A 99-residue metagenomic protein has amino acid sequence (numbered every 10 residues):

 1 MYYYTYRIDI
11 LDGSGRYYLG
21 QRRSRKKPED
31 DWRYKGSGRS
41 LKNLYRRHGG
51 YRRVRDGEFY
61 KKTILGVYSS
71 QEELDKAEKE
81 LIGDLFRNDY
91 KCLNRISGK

Functional and structural regions predicted by a protein language model:
M1-K99: Structure-specific nucleic-acid interaction/processing domains
